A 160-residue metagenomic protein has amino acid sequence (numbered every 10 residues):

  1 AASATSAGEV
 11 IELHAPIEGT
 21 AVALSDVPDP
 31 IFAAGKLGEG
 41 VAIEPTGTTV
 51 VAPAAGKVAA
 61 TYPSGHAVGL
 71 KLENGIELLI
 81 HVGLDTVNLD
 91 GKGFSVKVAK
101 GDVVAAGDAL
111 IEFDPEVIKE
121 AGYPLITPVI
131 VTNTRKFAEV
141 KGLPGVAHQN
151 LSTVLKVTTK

Functional and structural regions predicted by a protein language model:
A1-K160: Contiguous, well-folded functional domains in the mature portion of proteins
